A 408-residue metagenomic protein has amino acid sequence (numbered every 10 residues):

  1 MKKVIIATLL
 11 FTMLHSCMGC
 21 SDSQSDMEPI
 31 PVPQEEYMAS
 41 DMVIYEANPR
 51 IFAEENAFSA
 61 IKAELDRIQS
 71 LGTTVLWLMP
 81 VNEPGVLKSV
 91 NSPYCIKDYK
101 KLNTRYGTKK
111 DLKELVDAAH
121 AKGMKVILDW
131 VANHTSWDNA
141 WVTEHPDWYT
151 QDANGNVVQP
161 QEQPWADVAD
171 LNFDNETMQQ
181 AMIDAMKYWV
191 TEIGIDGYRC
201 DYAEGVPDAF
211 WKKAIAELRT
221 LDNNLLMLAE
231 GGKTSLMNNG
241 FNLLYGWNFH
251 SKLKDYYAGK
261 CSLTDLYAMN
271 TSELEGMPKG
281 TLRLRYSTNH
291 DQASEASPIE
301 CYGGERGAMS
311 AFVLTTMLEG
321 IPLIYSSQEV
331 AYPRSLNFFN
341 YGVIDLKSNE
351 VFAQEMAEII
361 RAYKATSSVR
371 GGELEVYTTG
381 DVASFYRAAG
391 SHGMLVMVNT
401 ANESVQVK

Functional and structural regions predicted by a protein language model:
M1-V4: Positively charged n-region of N-terminal signal peptides that target proteins for export
A7-S16: Bacterial N-terminal signal peptides
S16-Y37: Bacterial Sec-dependent N-terminal signal peptides
E28, V32, T191, D201-Y286 (+5 more regions): Active-site-proximal helices and loops of the catalytic beta/alpha 8
I30-I193, K213-D222: Substrate-binding/active-site clefts of carbohydrate-active enzymes
S40-D41, G72-T74, H120-M124, G194-D196 (+5 more regions): Short, well-ordered coil/turn segments that N-cap beta-strands
A47, I68, L78, Y99 (+12 more regions): Conserved, mostly hydrophobic/aromatic
R50-F52, V81-E83, V131-N133, A203-G205 (+2 more regions): Active-site beta-loop-alpha junctions enriched in small/polar residues
